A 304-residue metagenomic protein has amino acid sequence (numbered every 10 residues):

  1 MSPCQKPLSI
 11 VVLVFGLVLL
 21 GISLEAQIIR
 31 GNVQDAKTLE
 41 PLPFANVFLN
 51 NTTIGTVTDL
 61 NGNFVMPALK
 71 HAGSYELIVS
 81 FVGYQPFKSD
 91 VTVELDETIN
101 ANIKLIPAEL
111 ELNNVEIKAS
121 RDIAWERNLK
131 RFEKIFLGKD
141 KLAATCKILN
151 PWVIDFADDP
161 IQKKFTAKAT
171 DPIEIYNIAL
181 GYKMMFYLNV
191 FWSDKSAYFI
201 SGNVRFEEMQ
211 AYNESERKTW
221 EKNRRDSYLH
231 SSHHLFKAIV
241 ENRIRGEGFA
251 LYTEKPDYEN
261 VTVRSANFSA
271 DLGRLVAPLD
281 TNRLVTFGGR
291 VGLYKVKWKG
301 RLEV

Functional and structural regions predicted by a protein language model:
I29, A36-N51, A72: Short, ordered, surface-exposed loop/turn motifs in non-cytosolic proteins
I29-D35, G62-F64, A101-I103, V115: A short, amphipathic beta-strand motif
L39-P43, V65-G73, K297-W298, V304: Short Pro-Gly-centered beta-turn/loop motif in secreted/extracellular proteins
L49, I78-S89: A short, solvent-exposed loop/turn motif at the edges and junctions of modular extracellular/periplasmic domains
T53-N63: Short, acidic Ser/Thr/Gly-rich low-complexity loop/linker segments typical of extracellular and cell-surface proteins
T56, Q85-N100: Structured interaction patches on ligand/partner-binding surfaces of diverse proteins
G73-V82, L302: A short, solvent-exposed beta-strand micro-motif common in secreted/extracellular proteins
T98, N102-V304: Surface-exposed, low-complexity/disordered segments and acidic/polar micro-motifs at processing/linker regions
